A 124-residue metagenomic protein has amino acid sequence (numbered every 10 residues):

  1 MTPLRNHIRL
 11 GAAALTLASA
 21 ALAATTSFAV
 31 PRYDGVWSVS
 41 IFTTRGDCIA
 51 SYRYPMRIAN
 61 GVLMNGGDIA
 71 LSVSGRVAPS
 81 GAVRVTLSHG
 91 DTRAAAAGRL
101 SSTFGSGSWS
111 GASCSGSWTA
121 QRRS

Functional and structural regions predicted by a protein language model:
T2-A14: Bacterial N-terminal signal peptides that target proteins for export
P3-N6, T25, P31-R32: Short, basic/polar N-terminal leader/transit segment immediately after the initiator methionine
A13-L17, S102-G105: Structured catalytic/translocation cores of nucleotide/phosphate-coupled proteins
A18, A24-T26: N-terminal signal peptide c-region/cleavage motif recognized by signal peptidases
P31-S124: Central antiparallel beta-sheet cores of small beta-barrel/beta-sandwich binding domains
